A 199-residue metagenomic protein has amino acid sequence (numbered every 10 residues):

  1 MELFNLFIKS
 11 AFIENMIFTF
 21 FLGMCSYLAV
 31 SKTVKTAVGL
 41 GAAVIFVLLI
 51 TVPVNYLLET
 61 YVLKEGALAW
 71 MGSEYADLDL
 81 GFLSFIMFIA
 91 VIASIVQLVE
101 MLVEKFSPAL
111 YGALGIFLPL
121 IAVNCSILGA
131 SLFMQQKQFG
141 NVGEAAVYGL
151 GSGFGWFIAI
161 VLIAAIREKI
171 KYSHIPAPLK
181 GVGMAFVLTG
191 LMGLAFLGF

Functional and structural regions predicted by a protein language model:
N5-F18, L78-I92, V147-A159: Structural signature of hydrophobic alpha-helical transmembrane segments
N5-F46: Juxtamembrane transmembrane-helix termini in multi-pass membrane transport proteins
F21-A29, E100-F106, F117-L118, C125-F139: Generic transmembrane alpha-helix signature in multi-pass membrane proteins, especially transporters/channels
L22-S26, V44-I50, I89-L98, V123-A130 (+2 more regions): Hydrophobic core segments of alpha-helical transmembrane domains in multi-pass membrane transport and ion-translocation
L22-T36, V96-L110, I163-H174: C-terminal ends of transmembrane helices
K35-F46, S84-F88, L110-I121, P176-M184: Cytoplasmic-side transmembrane-helix entry/capping segments in multi-pass membrane proteins
T60-L114: Ordered, amphipathic secondary-structure segments that act as subunit-interaction surfaces in large macromolecular
G140-F199: C-terminal transmembrane helix-loop-helix hairpin of multi-pass membrane proteins
